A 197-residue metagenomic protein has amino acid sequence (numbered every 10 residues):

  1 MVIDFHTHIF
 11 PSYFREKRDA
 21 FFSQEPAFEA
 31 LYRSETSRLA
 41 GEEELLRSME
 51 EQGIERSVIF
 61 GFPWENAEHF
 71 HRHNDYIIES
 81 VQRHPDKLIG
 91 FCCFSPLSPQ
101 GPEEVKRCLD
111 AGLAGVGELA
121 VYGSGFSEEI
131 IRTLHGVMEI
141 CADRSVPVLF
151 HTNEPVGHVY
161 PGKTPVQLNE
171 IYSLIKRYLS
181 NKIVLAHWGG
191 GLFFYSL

Functional and structural regions predicted by a protein language model:
M1-F60: An N-terminally biased module of ancient metal coordination in phosphate/nucleic-acid-related enzymes
V2-F5, F60, F91-C92, G117 (+1 more regions): Active-site neighborhood of phospho(di)ester-bond hydrolases with catalytic His/Asp-centered motifs
T7, T152, W188: Active-site metal-binding loops of divalent metal-dependent hydrolases
F14-E16, V159-L168, F193-L197: Histidine/acidic-residue-rich catalytic or RNA/ligand-binding cores of hydrolases and nuclease-related proteins
G41-E43, H73-D75, P165-I171: Well-ordered, non-membrane alpha-helical segments in soluble/globular domains
E55-R56, W64-K163: Active-site gating/metal-coordination segments in enzymes
L109-V116, P165-I183: Structural recognition of alpha->loop->beta junctions
K182-L197: H/E-rich (His + Asp/Glu) clusters that bind or coordinate divalent metals
